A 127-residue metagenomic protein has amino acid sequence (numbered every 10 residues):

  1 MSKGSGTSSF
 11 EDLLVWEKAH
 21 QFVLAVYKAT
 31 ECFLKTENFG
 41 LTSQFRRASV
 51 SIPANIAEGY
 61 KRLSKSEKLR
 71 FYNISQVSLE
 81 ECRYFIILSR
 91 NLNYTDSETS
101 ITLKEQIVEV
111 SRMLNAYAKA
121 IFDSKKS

Functional and structural regions predicted by a protein language model:
M1-S127: Amphipathic alpha-helical assembly/interaction segments
